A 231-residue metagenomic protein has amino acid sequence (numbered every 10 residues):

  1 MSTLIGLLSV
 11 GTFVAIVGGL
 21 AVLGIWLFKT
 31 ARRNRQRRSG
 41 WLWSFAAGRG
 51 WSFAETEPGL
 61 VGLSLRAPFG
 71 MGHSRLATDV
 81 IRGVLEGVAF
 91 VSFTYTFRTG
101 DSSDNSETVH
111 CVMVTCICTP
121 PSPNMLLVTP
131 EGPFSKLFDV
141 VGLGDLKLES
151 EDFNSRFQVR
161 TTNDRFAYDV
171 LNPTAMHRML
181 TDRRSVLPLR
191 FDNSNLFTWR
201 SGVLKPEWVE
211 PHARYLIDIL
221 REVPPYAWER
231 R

Functional and structural regions predicted by a protein language model:
M1-V14: Feature marks short, highly hydrophobic, charge-poor N-terminal signal-anchor/signal peptide-like helices that anchor
A15-L23: Alpha-helical membrane-embedded segments
V22-G48: Transmembrane-cytosolic junction motif
G40-V61, A67-R231: Charged, low-complexity intrinsically disordered regions
